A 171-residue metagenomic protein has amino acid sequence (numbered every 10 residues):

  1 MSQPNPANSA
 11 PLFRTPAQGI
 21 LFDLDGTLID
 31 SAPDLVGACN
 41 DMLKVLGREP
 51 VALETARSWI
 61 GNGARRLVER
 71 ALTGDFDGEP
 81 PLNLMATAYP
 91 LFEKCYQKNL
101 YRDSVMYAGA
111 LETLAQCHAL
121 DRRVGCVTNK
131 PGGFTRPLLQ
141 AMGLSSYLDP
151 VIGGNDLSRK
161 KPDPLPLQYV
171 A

Functional and structural regions predicted by a protein language model:
P4-N5, A171: Conserved phosphate-binding catalytic cores of ATP/NTP-utilizing and phosphoryl-transfer enzymes
N5, F13-L24, L28-E112, Q116-L120 (+1 more regions): N-terminal helical cap/lid subdomain that shapes the substrate entry/recognition surface in HAD-like hydrolases
R102-V105, P131-A171: Substrate-recognition "cap/lid" segment bordering the active-site pocket of phosphatases
D121-G125: Short active-site oxyanion
